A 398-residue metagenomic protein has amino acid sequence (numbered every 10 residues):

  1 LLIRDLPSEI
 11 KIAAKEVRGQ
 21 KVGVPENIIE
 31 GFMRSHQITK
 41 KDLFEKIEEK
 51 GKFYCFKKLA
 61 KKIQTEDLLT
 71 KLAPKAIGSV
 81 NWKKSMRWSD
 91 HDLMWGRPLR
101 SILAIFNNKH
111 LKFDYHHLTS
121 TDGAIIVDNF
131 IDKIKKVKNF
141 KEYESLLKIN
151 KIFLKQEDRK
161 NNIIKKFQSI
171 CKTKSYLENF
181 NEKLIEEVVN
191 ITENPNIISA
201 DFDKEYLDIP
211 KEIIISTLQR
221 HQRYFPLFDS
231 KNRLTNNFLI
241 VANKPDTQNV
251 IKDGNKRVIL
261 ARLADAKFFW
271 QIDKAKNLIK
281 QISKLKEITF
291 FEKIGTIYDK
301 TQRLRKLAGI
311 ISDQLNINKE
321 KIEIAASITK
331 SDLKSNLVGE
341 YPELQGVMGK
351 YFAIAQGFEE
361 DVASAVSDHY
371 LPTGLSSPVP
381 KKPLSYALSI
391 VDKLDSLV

Functional and structural regions predicted by a protein language model:
L1, R97-S101, K300, K330-E343 (+1 more regions): Conserved phosphate/anionic-ligand binding catalytic regions in large, soluble enzymes, centered on
L1-D208, E212-I214: Long, basic N-terminal domains or extensions that often function in RNA/ssDNA interaction or organelle/cellular
K57-L59, K148-I152, Q168-T173, N237-P245 (+4 more regions): Glycine- and acidic
D92-W95, L103-A104, I213-T217, P226-S230 (+4 more regions): Replace "in large, NTP-powered and nucleic-acid-processing enzymes" with "in large, NTP-powered factors and other
N179-T296, Q302: Catalytic nucleotidyl-transfer cores of nucleotide-processing enzymes
N181, K274, N316-A325, G357-S367: Acidic/histidine metal-binding catalytic segments
L207-I209, R223, A326, E359-K393 (+1 more regions): Histidine/acidic-rich helix-loop-helix segments that form or flank divalent-metal centers in metalloenzyme catalytic
R305-S312, Q345-I354: An active-site-proximal "capping" alpha-helix that borders the catalytic cofactor pocket
